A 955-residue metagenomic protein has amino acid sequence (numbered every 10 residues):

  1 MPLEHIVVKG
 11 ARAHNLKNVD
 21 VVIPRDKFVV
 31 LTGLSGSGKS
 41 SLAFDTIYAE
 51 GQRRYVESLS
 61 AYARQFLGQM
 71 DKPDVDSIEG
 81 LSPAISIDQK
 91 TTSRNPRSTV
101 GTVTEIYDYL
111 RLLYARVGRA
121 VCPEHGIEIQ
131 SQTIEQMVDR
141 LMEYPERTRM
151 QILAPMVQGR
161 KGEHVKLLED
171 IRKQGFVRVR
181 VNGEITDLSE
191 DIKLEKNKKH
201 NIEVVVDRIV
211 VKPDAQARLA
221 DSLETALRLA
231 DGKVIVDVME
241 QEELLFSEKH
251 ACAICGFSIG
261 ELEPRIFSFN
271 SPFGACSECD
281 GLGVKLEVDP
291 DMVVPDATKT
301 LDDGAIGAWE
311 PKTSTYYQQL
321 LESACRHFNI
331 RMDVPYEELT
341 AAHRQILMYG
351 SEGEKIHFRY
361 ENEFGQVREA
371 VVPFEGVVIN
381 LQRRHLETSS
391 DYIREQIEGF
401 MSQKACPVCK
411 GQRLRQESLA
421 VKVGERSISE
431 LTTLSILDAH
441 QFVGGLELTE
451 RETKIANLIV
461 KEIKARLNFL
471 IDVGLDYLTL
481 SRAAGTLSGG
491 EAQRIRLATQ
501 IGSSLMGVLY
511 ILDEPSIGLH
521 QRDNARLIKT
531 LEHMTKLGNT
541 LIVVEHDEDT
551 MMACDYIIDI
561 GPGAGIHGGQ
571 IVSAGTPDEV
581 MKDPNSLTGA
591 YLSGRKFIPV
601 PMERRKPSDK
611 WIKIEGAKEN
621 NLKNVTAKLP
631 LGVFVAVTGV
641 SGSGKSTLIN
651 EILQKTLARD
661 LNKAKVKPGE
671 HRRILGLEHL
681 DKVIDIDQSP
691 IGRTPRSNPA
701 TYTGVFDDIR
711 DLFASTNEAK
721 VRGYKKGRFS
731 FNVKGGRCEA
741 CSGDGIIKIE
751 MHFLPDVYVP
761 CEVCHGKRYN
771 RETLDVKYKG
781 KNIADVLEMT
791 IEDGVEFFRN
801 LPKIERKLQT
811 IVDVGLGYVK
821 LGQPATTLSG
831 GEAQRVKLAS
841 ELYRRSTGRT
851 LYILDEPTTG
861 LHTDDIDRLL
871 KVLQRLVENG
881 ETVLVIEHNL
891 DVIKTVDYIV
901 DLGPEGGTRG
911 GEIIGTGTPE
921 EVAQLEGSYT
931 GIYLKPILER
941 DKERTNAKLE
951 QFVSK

Functional and structural regions predicted by a protein language model:
M1-K955: Conserved phosphate-binding elements of NTP-dependent enzyme cores
